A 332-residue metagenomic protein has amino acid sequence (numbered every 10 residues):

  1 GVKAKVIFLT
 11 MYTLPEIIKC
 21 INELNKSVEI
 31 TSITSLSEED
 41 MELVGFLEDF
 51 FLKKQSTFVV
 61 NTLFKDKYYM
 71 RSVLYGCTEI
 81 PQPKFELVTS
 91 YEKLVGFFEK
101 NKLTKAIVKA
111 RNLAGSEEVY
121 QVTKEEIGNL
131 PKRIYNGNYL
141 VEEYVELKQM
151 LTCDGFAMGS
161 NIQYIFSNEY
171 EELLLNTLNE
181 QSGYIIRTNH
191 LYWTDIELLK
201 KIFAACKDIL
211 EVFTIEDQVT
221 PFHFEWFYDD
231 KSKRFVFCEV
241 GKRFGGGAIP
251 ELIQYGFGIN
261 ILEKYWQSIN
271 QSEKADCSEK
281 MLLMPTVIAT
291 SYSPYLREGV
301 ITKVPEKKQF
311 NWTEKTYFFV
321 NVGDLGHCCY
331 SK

Functional and structural regions predicted by a protein language model:
V2-T89: Conserved N-proximal alpha/beta basic substrate-recognition cap immediately N-terminal to, or forming the N-lobe
T31-S32, S167, V236: Structural motif
K65-L147, M158-S160, N189-A204, D208: Active-site nucleotide/adenylate-binding loops and adjacent lid/helix of ATP-dependent enzymes
G76, L94-F97, W266-K332: Peripheral (often C-terminal) accessory segments that flank ATP-dependent C-N-forming ligase machineries
E117, L151-C153, I165, F222-F224 (+2 more regions): Change "...and in nucleic-acid phosphodiester-cleaving endonucleases..." to "...and in nucleic-acid processing enzymes
T123, A157-I162, D229-S232, L296-R297: Short acidic-glycine loop/turn motifs at beta-strand connectors
E143-T214, G241-I269: ATP-dependent carboxylate/phosphate-activation module, predominantly the ATP-grasp catalytic core and closely related
L210-P250, K280-M284, S293-V300: Conserved metal-phosphate-binding beta-hairpin within the catalytic cores of diverse ATP-dependent phosphoryl-transfer
